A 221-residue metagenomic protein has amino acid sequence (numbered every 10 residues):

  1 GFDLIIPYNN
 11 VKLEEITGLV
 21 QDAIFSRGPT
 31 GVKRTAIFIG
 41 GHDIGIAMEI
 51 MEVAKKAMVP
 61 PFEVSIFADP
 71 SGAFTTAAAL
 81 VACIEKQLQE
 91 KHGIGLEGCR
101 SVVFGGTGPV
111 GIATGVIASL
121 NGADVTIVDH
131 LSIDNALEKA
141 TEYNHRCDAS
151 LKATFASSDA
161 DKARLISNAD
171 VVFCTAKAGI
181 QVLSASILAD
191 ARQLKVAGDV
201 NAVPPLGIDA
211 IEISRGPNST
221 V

Functional and structural regions predicted by a protein language model:
G1-P61: N-terminal ligand-binding/catalytic initiation module
T35, D170, K195: Conserved acidic residues
V59-F67, E97, V221: Glycine/charged-rich beta-loop-alpha catalytic/anionic-binding loops adjacent to active sites
F67-K86: A glycine-rich, Thr/Ser-enriched phosphate-binding loop motif common to dinucleotide/cofactor-binding enzymes
A77, G108-T114, A136, I180-L183 (+1 more regions): Short glycine/serine/threonine-rich phosphate/pyrophosphate-binding segments that cradle anionic phosphate groups
Q87-V171: Glycine-rich phosphate/diphosphate-binding loop of Rossmann-like nucleotide-binding domains
K162-V182, G198, A202: Rossmann-like NAD(P)-binding element
I187, A191-V221: Rossmann-fold NAD(P)-binding glycine/threonine-rich loop
